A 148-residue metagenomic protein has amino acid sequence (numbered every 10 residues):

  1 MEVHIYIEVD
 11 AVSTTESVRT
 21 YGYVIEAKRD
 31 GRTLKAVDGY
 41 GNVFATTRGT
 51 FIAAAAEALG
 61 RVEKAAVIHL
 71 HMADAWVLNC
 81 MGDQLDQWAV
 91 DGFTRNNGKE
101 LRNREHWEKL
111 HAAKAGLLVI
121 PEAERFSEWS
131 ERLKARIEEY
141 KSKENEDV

Functional and structural regions predicted by a protein language model:
M1-G49, A53, R61, K141-K143 (+1 more regions): RNase H-like nuclease fold core
A11-T15, L59-K134: RNase H catalytic domain
T50, A54, E124-E144: Stable alpha-helical structural segments in soluble proteins, enriched in small hydrophobic residues
F93-N96, E100, E139-V148: Acidic, His- and aromatic-enriched active-site or binding-groove loops in soluble protein domains that engage sugars
